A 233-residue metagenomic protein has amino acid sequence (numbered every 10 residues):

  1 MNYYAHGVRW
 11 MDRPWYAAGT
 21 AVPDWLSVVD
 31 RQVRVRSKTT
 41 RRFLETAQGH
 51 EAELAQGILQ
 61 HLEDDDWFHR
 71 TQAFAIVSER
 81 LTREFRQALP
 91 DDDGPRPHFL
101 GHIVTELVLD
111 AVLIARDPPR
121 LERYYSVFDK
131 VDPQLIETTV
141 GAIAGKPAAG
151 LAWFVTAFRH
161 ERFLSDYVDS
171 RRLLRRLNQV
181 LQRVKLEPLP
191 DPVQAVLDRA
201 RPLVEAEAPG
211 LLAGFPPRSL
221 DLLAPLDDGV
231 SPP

Functional and structural regions predicted by a protein language model:
M1-F99, A195-P232: An N-terminal structural lobe/cap that precedes and organizes the functional/catalytic core across diverse proteins
H6, T20-V28, F99-A115, R175-Q182: Short, hydrophobic/amphipathic alpha-helical patches that form generic packing surfaces within helical domains
L26-D30, L62-E63, W67-Q72, L113-D117 (+3 more regions): Short alpha-helix boundary/capping elements
V28, L109-P119, A157-V168, E207-G210 (+1 more regions): Hydrophobic transmembrane alpha-helix bundles
T82-T156: Active-site-proximal alpha-helical scaffolds that flank and shape metal-associated catalytic sites
Y125-L220: An amphipathic alpha-helical core segment
